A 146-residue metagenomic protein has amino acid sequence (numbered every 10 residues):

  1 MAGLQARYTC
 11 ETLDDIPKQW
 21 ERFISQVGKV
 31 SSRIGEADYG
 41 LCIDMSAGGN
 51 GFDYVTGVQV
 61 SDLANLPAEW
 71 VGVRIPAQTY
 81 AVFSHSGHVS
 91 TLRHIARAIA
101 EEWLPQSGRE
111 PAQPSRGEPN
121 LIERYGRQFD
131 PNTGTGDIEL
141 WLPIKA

Functional and structural regions predicted by a protein language model:
M1-A146: A solvent-exposed interaction/effector surface
